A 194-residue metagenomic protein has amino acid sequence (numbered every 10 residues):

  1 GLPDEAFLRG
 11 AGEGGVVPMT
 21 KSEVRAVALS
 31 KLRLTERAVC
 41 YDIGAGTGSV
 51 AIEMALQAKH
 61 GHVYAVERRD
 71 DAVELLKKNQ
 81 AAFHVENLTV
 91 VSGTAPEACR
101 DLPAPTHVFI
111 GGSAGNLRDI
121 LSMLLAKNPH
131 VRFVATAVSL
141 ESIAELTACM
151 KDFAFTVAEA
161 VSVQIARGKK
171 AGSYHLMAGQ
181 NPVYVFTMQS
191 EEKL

Functional and structural regions predicted by a protein language model:
G1-E36, Y41, L75-K78, A82 (+2 more regions): Class I SAM-dependent transferase core
G44: Conserved S-adenosyl-L-methionine
T47-H60: Conserved SAM-binding loop of SAM-dependent methyltransferases across substrates and taxa, primarily the Class I
V66-P105: S-adenosyl-L-methionine
E67-A72, G112-S113, V138: Short beta->alpha hinge that forms the Motif I/post-I loop of the SAM-binding pocket
A104-G112, D119, R132: Short SAM/SAH-binding signature in class I
L121-G179: C-terminal substrate-binding/active-site "lid" region of AdoMet-derived donor-dependent transferases
S173-L194: Core SAM-dependent methyltransferase catalytic element
